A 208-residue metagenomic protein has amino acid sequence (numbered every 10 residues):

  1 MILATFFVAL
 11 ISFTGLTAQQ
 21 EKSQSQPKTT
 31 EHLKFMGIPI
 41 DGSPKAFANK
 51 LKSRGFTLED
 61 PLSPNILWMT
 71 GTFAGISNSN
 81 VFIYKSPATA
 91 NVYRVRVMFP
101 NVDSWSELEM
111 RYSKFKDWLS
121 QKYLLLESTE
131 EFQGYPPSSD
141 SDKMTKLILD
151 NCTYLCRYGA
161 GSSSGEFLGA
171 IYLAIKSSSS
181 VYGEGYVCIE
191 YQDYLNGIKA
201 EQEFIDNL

Functional and structural regions predicted by a protein language model:
M1, S86, Y191-L195: Alpha-helix initiation/capping motif
M1-I2, Q24-P27, R94-R96: A short alpha-helix capping/helix-coil boundary motif
I2-S12: Bacterial N-terminal signal peptides
A4, Q20-E21, A88: Generic low-complexity segments that are intrinsically disordered, proline-rich and/or Lys/Arg-biased
A9, A74, S86-A88, L147-L149 (+1 more regions): Sterically constrained small-residue positions within well-ordered secondary structures of folded domains
T14-A18: Sec/Tat signal peptide C-region and signal peptidase I cleavage site
Q19-S63, P100-L208: Non-cytosolic coordination micro-motifs
I66-S113: Mid-chain, structured segments of secreted extracytoplasmic proteins
